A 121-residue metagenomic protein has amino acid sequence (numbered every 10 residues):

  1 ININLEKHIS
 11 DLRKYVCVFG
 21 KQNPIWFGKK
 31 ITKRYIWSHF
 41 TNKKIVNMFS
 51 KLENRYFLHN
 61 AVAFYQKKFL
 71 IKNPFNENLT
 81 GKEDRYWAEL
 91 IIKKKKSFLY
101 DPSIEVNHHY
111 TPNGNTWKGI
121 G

Functional and structural regions predicted by a protein language model:
I1-N4, Y65, W87: Hydrophobic/aromatic residue at the end of a short beta strand that borders the catalytic acidic motif
I3-K33: Conserved donor NDP-sugar-binding/catalytic core segment of glycosyltransferases
I45-Y65: A recurrent flexible, glycine/aromatic-enriched loop bordering the glycosyltransferase active site that acts as
V62, K67, L79-T80, S97-F98: A residue-level structural signature of the nucleotidyltransferase/glycosyltransferase Rossmann-like core
F64, K68-I71, E105: Short, well-ordered alpha-helical scaffold segment located in the soluble/lumenal catalytic or ligand-binding core
T80-W87: Acidic donor-binding loop at a coil-to-helix junction in glycosyltransferase catalytic cores that engages
L90-I92: Hydrophobic residues within well-ordered alpha-helices
K94-K118: Active-site donor/metal-binding and catalytic loop motifs of nucleotide-sugar-dependent glycosylation enzymes
